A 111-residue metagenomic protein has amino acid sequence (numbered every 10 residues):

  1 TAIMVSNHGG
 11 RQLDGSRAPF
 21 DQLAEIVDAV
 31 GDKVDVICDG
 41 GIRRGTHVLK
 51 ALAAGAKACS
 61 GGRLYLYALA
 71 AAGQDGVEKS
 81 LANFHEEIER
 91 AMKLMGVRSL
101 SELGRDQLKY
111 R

Functional and structural regions predicted by a protein language model:
T1-I26, V30, A71: Glycine/Thr-rich beta-alpha phosphate-binding loop at enzyme active sites
D21-R111: Alpha/beta catalytic cores of nucleotide-metabolism and tRNA/nucleoside-modifying enzymes
